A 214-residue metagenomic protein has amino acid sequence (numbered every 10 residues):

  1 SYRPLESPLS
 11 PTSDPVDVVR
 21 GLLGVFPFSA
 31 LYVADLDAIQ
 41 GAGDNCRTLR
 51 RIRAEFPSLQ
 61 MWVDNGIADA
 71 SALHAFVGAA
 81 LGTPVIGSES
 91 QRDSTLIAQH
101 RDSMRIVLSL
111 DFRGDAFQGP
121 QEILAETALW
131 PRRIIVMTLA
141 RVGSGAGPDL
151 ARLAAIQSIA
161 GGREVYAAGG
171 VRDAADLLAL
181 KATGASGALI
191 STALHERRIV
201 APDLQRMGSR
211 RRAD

Functional and structural regions predicted by a protein language model:
S1-L59, I67-S71, G78-A79, R105-L108 (+4 more regions): Conserved N-terminal beta1-alpha1 strand-loop-helix module at the mouth
T48-R51, A72-F76, T95-Q99, A179-L180: A short acidic, amphipathic alpha-helical/loop segment
E55-L59, S158-R163: Short helix-capping segments at alpha-helix termini
W62-N65, A167-A168: Short beta-strand elements of ligand-binding domains
A79-L96, I135-S144, G169-L204: Glycine-rich phosphate-binding active-site loops on the catalytic face of alpha/beta enzymes
H100-D102, T127-L129, I159-A160: Short, conserved loop/helix-junction motifs that constitute active-site signature segments in enzyme catalytic cores
R101, L124, A151, K181-G184 (+1 more regions): Short, solvent-exposed amphipathic alpha-helical segments in soluble enzyme and RNA/protein-processing domains
P120, Q157, E164-A168, A174-L177: Catalytic alpha/beta core domains of metabolic enzymes, predominantly
